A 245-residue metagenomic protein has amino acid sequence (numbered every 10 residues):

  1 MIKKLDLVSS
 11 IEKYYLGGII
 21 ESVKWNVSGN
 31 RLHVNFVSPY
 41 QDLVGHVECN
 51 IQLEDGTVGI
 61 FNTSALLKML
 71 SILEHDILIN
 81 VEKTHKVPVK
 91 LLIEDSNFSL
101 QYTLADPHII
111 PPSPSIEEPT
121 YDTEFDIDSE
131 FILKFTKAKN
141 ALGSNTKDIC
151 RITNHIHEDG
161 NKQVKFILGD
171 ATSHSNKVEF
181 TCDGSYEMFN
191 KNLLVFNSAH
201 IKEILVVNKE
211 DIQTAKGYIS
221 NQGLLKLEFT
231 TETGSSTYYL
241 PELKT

Functional and structural regions predicted by a protein language model:
M1-Q101, Y121-T245: DNA polymerase processivity clamps
H108-E118, F125: Long, charge-dense
